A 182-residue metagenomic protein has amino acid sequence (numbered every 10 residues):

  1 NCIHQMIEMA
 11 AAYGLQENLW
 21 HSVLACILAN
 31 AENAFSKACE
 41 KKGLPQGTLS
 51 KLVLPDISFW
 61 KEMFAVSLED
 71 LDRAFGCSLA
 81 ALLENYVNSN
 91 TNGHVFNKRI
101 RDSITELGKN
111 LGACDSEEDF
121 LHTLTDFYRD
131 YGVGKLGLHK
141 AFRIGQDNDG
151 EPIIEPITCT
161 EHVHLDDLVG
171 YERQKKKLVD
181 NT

Functional and structural regions predicted by a protein language model:
N1-R173: AAA+ P-loop ATPase mechanoenzymes
E172-T182: Pre-Walker A adenine-sensing motif
